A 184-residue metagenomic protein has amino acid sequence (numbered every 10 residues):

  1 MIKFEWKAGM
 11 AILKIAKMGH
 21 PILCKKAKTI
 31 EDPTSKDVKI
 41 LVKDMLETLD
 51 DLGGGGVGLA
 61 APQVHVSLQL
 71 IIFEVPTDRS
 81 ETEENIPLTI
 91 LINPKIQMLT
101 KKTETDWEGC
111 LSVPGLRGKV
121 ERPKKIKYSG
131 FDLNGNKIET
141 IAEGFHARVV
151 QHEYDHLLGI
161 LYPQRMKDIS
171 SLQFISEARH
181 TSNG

Functional and structural regions predicted by a protein language model:
I2-G184: Positively charged
